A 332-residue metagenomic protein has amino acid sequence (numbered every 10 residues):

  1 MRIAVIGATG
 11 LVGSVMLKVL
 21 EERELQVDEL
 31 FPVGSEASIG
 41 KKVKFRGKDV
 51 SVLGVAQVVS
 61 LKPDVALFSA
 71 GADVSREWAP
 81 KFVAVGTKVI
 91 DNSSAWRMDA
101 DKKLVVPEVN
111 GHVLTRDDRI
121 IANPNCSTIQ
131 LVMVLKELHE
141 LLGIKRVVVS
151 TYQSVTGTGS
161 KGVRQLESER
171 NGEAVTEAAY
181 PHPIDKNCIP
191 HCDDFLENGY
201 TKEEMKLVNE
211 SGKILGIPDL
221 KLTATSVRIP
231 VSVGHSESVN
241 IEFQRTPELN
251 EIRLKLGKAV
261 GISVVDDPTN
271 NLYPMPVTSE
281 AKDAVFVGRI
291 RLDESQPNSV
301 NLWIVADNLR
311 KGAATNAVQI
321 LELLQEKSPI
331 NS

Functional and structural regions predicted by a protein language model:
M1-I184, D219-K221, V285-F286, I290-Q296 (+3 more regions): N-terminal Rossmann-like NAD(P) cofactor-binding subdomain of oxidoreductases, focused on the glycine-rich
A66, V155-S332: Charged docking surfaces used in two-component/phosphorelay signaling
